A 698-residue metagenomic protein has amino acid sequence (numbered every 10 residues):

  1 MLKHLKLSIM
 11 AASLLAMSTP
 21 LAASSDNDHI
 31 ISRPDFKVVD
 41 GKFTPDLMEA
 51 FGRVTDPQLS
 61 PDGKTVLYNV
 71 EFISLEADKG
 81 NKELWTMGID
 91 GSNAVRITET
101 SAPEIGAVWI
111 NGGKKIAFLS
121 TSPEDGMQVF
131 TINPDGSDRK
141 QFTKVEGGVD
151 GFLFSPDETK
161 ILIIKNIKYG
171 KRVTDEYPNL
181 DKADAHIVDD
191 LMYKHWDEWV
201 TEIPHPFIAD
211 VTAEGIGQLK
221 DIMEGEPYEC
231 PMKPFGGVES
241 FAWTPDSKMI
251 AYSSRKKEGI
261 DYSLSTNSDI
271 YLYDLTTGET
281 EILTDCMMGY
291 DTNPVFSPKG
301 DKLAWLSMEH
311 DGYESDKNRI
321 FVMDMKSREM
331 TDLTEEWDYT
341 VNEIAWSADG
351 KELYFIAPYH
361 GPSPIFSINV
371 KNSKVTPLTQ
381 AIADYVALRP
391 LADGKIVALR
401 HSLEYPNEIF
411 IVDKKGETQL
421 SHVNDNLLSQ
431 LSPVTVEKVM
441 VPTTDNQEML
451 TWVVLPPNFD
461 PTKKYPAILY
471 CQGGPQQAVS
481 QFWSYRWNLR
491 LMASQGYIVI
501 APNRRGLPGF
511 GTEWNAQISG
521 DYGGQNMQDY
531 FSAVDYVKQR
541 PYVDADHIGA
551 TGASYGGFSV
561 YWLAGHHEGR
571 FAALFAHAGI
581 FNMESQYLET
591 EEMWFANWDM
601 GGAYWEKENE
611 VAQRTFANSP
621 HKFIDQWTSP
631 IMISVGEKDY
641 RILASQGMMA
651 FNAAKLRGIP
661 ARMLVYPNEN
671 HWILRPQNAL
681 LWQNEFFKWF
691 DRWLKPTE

Functional and structural regions predicted by a protein language model:
D26-R33, K82, I164-G225, S253-Y271 (+4 more regions): Predominantly five- to eight-bladed beta-propeller fold
D46-K82: Beta-strand-rich domains and repeat architectures in extracellular enzymes and scaffolds, especially beta-propellers
F51-V66, S101-L119, R139, E146-I161 (+12 more regions): Conserved beta-propeller blade repeats
E76-K82, S122-M127, E198-E202, D261-S268 (+3 more regions): Short, solvent-exposed loop/turn segments at conserved positions within beta-propeller repeat blades
E83-W85, Q128-F130, H205-F207, D269-Y271 (+3 more regions): A short loop-to-beta-strand structural motif that recurs across blades of beta-propeller domains
G88-S92, N133-S137, V211-G215, D274-G278 (+3 more regions): Short loop/turn segments that connect beta-strands within beta-propeller blades
E258, D311, V423-D546, A553-S554 (+2 more regions): Cap/lid segment of the alpha/beta-hydrolase catalytic domain
N488, A493, A501-E698: Active-site-proximal cap/loop segments of hydrolase catalytic domains
